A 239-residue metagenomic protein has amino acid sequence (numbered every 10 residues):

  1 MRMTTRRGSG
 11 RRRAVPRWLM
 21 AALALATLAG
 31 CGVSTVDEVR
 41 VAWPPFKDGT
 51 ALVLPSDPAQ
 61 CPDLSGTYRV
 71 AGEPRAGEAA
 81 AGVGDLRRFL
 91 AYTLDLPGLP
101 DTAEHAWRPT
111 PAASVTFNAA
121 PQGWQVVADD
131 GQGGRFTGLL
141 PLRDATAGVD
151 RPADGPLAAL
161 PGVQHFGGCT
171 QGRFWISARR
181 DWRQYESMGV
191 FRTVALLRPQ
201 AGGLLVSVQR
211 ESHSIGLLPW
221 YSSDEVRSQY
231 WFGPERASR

Functional and structural regions predicted by a protein language model:
M1-C31: Sec-dependent bacterial lipoprotein signal peptides
C31-P121, S177-R179, Q200-R239: Amphipathic/hydrophobic helical signal segments and adjacent flexible N-terminal regions that mediate secretion
S65, H165-Q171, L196-L204: A short, structured loop/turn motif at beta-sheet edges
H105-Q184: Predominantly extracellular/secreted and cell-surface proteins with exposed, flexible low-complexity segments
M188-A195: Phosphate/adenylate-binding glycine loop and adjacent helical scaffold
